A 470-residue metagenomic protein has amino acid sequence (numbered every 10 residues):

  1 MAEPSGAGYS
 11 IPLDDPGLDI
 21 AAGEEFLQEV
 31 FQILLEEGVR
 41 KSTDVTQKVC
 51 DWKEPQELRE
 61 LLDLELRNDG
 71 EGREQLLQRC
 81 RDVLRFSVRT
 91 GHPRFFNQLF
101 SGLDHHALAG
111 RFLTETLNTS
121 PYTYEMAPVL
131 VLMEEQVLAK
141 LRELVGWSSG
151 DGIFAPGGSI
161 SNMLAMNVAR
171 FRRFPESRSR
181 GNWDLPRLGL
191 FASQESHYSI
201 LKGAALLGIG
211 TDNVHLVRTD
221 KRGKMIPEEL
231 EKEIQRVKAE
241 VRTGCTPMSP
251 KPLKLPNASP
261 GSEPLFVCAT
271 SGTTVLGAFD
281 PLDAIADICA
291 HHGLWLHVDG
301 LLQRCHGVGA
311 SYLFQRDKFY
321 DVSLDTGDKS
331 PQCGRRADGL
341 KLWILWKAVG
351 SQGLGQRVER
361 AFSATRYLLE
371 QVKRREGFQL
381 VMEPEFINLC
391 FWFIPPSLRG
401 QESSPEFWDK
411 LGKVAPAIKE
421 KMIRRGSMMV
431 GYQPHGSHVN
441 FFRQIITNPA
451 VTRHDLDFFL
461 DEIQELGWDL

Functional and structural regions predicted by a protein language model:
A2-P4, L99-F266, V275, D283 (+1 more regions): PLP-dependent aspartate aminotransferase-fold enzymes
A2-S149, E420-M429, V439-N440, I445 (+2 more regions): N-terminal entrance/gating region of PLP-dependent enzymes' catalytic architecture
A278-R304: Catalytic PLP-binding core of fold-type I/II PLP enzymes
Q303-E376: Active-site C-terminal subdomain of aminotransferase-like
M382-F391: Conserved glycine-rich beta-strand-loop-beta hairpin in the small C-terminal domain of fold type I
C390-K410, S427-D457: Conserved PLP-binding active-site segment of the aspartate aminotransferase-like
